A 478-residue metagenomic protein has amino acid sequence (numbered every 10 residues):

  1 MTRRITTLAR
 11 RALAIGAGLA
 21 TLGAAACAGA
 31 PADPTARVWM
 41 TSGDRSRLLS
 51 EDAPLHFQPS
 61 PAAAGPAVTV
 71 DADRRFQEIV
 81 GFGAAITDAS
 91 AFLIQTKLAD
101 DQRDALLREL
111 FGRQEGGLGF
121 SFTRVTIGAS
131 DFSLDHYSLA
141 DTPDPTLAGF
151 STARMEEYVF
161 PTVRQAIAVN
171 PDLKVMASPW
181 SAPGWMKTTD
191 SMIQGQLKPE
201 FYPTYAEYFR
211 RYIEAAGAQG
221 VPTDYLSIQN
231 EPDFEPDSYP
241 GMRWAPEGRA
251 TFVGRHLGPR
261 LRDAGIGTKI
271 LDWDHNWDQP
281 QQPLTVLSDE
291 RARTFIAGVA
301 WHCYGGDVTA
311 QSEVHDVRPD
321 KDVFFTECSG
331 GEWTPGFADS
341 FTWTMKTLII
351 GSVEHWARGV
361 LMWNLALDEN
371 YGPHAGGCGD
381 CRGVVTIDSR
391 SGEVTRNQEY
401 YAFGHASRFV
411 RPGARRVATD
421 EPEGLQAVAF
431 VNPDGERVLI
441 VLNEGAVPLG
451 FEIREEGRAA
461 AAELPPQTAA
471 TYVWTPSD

Functional and structural regions predicted by a protein language model:
T2-G16: Bacterial N-terminal signal peptides that target proteins for export
A24-A26: C-terminal motif of bacterial Sec signal peptides marking the signal peptidase cleavage site
A28-A32: Bacterial lipoprotein signal-peptidase II cleavage site
P34-V70, M176-A177, E207-E214, Q219-G220 (+2 more regions): Substrate-binding and catalytic surfaces of secreted/luminal carbohydrate-active proteins
L48-T223, R255: N-terminal catalytic cores of secreted or lumenal carbohydrate-active enzymes
I86, I127, N230, H302-C303 (+1 more regions): Residues that line or immediately flank small-molecule/substrate-binding pockets and catalytic motifs
F132-H136, P183-D190, P232-D237, Q279-Q282 (+1 more regions): Short acidic/His/Gly/Ser-rich catalytic and metal-binding motifs that mark active-site loops of diverse hydrolases
S227: Ser/Thr-glycine-rich phosphate-binding loops at phosphate-binding pockets of nucleotides, nucleotide cofactors
